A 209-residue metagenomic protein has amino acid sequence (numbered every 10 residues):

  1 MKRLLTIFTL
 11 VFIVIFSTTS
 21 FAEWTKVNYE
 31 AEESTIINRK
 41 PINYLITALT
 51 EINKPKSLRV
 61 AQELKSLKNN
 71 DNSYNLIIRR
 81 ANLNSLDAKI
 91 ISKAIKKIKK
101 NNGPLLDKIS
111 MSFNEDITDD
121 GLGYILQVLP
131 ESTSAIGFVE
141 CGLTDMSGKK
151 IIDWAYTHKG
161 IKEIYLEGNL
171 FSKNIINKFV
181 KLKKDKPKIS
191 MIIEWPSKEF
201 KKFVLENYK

Functional and structural regions predicted by a protein language model:
M1-W24: Classical Sec-dependent N-terminal signal peptides that target proteins to the secretory pathway
S20-K209: Leucine-rich tandem repeat or coiled-coil scaffolds
